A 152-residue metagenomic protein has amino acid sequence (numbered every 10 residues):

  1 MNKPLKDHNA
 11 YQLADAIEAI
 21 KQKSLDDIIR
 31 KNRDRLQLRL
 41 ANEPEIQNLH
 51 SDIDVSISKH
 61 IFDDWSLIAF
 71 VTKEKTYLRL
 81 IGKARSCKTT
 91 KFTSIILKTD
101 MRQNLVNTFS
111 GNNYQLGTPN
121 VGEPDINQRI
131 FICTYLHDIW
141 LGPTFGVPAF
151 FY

Functional and structural regions predicted by a protein language model:
N2-N104, N112-Y152: Cysteine-centric segments in proteins
F109: Short, ordered coil/turn segments that flank beta-strands lining enzyme active or ligand-binding pockets
